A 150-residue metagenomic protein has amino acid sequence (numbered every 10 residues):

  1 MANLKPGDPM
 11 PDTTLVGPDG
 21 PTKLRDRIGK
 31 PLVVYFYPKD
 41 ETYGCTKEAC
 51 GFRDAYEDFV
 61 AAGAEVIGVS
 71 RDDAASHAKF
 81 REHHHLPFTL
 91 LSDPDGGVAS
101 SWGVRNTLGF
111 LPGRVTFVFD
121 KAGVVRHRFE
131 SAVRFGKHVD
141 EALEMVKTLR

Functional and structural regions predicted by a protein language model:
M1-R150: Chalcogenol-based redox active-site neighborhoods
